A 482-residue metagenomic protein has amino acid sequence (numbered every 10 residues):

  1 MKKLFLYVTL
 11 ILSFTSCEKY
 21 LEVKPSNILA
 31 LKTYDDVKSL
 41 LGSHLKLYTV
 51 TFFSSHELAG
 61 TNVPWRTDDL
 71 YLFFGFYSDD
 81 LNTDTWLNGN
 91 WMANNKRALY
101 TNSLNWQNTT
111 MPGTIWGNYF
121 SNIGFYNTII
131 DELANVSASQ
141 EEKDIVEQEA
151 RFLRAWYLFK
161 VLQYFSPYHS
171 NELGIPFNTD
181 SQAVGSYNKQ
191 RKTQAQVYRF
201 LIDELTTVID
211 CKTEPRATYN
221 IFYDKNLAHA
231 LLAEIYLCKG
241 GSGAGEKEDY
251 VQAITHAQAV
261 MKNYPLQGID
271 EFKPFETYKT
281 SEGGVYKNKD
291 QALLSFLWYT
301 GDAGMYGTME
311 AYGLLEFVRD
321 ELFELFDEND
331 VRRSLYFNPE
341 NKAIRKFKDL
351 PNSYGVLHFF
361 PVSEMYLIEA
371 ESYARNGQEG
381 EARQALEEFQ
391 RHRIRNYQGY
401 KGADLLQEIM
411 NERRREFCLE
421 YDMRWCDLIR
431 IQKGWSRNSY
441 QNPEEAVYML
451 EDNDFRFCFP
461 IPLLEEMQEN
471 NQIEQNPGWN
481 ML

Functional and structural regions predicted by a protein language model:
M1-P25: Bacterial Sec-dependent N-terminal signal peptides
C17-G75, A403, S436-L482: Membrane-proximal, proline-rich intrinsically disordered regions
E18, N226, L231-Q267: Aromatic-residue-lined binding/catalytic grooves and analogous aromatic/hydrophobic interfacial grooves in multimeric
H44-V63, K247-V362, D404-W425, I431-Y440 (+1 more regions): Extended ligand-binding clefts on enzyme/binding-domain cores
N88-F165, K192-A195, T206-R216, S353-V362 (+2 more regions): Conserved, well-structured interaction surfaces
I129, L133, V161-L162, V208 (+4 more regions): Alpha-helical solenoid scaffolds that mediate protein-protein interactions, centered on TPR/SEL1-like repeats but also
L162-H169, R216, C238-K247, G377: Short coil/turn linking the two alpha-helices of tandem helical-hairpin repeats
